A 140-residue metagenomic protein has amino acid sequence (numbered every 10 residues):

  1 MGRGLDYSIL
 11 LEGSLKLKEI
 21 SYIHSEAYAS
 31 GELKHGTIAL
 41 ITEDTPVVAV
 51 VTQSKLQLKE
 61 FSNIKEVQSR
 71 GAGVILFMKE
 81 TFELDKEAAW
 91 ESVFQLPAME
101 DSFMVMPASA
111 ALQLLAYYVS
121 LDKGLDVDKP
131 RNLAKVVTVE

Functional and structural regions predicted by a protein language model:
M1-E140: A SIS-like phosphosugar-recognition module
